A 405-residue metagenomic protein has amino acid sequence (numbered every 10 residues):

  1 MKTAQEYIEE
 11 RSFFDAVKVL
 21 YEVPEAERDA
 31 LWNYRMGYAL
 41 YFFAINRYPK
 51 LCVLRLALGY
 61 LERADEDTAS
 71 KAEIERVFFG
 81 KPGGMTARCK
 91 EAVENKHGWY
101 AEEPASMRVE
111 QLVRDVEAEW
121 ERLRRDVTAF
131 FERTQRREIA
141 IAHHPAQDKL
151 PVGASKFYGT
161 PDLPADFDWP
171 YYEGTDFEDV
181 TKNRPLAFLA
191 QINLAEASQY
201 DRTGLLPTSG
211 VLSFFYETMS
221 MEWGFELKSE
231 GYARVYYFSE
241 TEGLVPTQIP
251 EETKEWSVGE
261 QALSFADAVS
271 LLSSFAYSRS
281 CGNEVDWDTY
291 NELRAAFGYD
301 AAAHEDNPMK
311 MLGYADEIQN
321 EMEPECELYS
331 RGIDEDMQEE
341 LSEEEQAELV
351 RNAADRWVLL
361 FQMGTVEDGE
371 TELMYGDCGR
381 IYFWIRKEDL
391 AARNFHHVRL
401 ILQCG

Functional and structural regions predicted by a protein language model:
K2-E22: Alpha-helical segment of the N-proximal tetratricopeptide repeat
Y21-R28, E66: Solenoid-like repeat scaffolds
G37, F42-P49, F79, G83-G84: Short coil/turn linking the two alpha-helices of tandem helical-hairpin repeats
Y48-K71, E94-G98: TPR/TPR-like (Sel1-like) alpha-helical repeat modules
S106-G405: Preference for intrinsically disordered or flexible, low-complexity segments and adjacent hinge/connector residues
